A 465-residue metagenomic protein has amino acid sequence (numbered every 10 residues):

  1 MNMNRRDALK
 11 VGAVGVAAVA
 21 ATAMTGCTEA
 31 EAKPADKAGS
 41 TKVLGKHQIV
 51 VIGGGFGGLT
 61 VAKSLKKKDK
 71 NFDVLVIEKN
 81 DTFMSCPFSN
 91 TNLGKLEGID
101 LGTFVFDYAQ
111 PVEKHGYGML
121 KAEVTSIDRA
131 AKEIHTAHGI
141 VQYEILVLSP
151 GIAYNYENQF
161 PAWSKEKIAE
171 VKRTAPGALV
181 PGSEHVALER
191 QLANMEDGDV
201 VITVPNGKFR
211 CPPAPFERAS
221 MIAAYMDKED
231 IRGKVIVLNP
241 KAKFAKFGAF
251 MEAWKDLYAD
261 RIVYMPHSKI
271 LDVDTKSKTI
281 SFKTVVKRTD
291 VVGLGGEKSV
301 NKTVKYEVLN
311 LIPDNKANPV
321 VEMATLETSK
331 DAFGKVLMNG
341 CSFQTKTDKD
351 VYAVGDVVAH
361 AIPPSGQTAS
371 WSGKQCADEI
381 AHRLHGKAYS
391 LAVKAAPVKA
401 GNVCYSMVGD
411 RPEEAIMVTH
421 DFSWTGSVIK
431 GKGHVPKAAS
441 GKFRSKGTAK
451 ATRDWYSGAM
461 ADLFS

Functional and structural regions predicted by a protein language model:
M1-V16: N-terminal secretory signal peptides and thylakoid transit peptides that target proteins across membranes
P34-G118, N206-G248: Beta1-alpha1 glycine-rich phosphate/pyrophosphate-binding loop at the start of Rossmann-like nucleotide-binding domains
G45, A415-S465: C-terminal auxiliary extensions adjacent to catalytic cores
K114-A122, S126, A224-F333, A388: A Rossmann-like FAD-binding core segment of flavoenzymes
Q142-G151, Y306-D314: Short hydrophobic core segments
G151-E229: Glycine-rich dinucleotide-binding loop and its adjacent helix/turn
S164-E196, K302-W371, H382: FAD-site-proximal beta/loop scaffold in flavoenzymes
A369-A395: Internal hydrophobic alpha-helix adjacent to the cofactor/substrate pocket in enzyme cavities
